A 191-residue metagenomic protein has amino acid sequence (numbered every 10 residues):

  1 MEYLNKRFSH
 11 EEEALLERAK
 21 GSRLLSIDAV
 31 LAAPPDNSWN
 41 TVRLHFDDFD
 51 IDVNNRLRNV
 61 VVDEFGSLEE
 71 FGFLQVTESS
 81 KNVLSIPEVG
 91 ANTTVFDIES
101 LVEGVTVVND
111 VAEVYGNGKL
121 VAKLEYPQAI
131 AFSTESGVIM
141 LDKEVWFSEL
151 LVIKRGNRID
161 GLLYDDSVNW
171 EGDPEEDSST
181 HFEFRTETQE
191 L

Functional and structural regions predicted by a protein language model:
M1-L191: Surface-exposed, interaction-prone regions used to assemble/regulate multi-protein complexes
